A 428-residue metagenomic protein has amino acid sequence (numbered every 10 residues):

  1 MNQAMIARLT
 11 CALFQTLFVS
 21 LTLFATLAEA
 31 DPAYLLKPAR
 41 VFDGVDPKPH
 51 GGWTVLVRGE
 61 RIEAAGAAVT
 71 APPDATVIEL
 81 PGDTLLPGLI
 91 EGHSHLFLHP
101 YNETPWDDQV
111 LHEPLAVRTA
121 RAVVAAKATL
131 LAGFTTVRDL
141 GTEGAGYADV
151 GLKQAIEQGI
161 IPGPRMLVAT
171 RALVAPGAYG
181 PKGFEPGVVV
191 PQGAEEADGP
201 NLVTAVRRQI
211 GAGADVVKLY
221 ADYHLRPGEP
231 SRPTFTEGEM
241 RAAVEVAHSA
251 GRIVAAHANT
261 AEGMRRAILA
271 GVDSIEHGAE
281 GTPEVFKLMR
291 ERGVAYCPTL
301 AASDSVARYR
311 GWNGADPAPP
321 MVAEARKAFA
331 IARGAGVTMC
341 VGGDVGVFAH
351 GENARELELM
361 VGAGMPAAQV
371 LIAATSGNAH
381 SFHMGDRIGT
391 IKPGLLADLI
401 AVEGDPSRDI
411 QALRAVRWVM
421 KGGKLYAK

Functional and structural regions predicted by a protein language model:
C11-T26: Bacterial N-terminal signal peptides
V41, V45-L86: Histidine-rich, glycine-flanked metal-binding segment
D83-I160, P176, F184, G238 (+2 more regions): Metal-associated gating/positioning segment near the N- to mid-region
L96-V117, G177-E196, H224-T234, V306-P319: Acidic/histidine-rich helix-loop elements that form or flank divalent-metal/phosphate-binding sites at the catalytic
D108-V110, S249, I253, M321-P406: His/Asp/Glu-enriched, well-ordered alpha-helical/loop segment that forms or immediately abuts the divalent-metal
R121-Y147, G163-A172, A214-L225, I253 (+3 more regions): Divalent metal-dependent hydrolysis catalytic cores, especially in the metallo-beta-lactamase
Q154, Q158-R171, R232-A255, C297-P298: Alpha-helix-loop-beta-strand connector modules within alpha/beta enzyme cores
A197-D198, L202-F235, T260-A261, I268-A363 (+1 more regions): Active-site neighborhoods of metal-dependent hydrolases
